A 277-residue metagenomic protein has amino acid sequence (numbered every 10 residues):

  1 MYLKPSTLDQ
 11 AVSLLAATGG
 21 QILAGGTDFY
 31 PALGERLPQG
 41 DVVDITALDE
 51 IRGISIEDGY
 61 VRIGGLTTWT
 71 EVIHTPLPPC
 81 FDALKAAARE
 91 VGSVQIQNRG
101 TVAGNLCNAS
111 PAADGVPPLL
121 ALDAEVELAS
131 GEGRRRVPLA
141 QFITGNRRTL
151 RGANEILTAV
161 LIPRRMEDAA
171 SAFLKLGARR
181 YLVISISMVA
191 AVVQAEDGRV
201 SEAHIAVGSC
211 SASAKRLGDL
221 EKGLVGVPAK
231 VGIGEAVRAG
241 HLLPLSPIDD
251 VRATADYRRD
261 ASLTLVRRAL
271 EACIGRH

Functional and structural regions predicted by a protein language model:
M1-H277: C-terminal structural segment of proteins
